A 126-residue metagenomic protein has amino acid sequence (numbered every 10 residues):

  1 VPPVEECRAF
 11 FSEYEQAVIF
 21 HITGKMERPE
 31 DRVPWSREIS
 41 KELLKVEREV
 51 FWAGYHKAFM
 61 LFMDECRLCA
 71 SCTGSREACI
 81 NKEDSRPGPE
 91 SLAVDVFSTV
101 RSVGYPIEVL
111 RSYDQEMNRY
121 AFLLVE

Functional and structural regions predicted by a protein language model:
V1-E126: Catalytic cores of enzyme domains
